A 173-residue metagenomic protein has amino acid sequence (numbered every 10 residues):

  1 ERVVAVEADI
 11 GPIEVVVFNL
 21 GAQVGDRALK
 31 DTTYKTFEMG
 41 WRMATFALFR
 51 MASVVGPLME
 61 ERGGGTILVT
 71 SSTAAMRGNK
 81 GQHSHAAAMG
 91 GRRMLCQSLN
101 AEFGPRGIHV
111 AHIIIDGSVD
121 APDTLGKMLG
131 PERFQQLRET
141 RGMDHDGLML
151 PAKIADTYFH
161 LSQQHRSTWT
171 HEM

Functional and structural regions predicted by a protein language model:
E1-G11: Conserved amphipathic alpha-helix within the SDR
G21-E38, G81-S84: Conserved mid-core segment of classical short-chain dehydrogenase/reductases
K30-F49, L68, R92: Catalytic Tyr-X3-Lys loop
M43-E61: Amphipathic alpha-helical dimer-interface segment in Rossmann-like NAD(P)H-dependent oxidoreductases
S72: Residue(s) in the substrate-gating loop at a strand-loop-helix junction that position the organic substrate next
A75-G78, Q82-G91: The catalytic Tyr-X3-Lys active-site helix of short-chain dehydrogenase/reductase
R77, S98-I108: Active-site-adjacent segment of SDR/Rossmann-fold oxidoreductases
P105-I108, H112-D116, P131-M173: C-terminal helical subdomain
